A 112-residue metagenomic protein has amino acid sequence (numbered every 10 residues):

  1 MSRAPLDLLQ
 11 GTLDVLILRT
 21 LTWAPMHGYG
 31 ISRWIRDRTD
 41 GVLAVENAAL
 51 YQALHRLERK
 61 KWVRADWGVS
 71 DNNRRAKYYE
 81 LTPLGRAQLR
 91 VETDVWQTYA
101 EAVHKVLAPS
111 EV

Functional and structural regions predicted by a protein language model:
M1-S2, V112: Intrinsically disordered, low-complexity and often Lys/Arg-enriched segments
L6-Y51: N-terminal helix-turn-helix DNA-binding core of bacterial DNA-binding proteins
L54: DNA major-groove recognition helix of helix-turn-helix
K61: Glycine-centered, phosphate/nucleic-acid-interacting loop/turn motifs that mediate DNA/RNA or nucleotide
A65: Short beta-strand "wing" residues that participate in macromolecule-binding interfaces
N72-T93: Basic, amphipathic "hinge/linker" alpha-helix immediately C-terminal to the N-terminal HTH DNA-binding motif
A87-V112: Amphipathic alpha-helical dimerization/coiled-coil segments that flank or bridge DNA-binding/regulatory modules
